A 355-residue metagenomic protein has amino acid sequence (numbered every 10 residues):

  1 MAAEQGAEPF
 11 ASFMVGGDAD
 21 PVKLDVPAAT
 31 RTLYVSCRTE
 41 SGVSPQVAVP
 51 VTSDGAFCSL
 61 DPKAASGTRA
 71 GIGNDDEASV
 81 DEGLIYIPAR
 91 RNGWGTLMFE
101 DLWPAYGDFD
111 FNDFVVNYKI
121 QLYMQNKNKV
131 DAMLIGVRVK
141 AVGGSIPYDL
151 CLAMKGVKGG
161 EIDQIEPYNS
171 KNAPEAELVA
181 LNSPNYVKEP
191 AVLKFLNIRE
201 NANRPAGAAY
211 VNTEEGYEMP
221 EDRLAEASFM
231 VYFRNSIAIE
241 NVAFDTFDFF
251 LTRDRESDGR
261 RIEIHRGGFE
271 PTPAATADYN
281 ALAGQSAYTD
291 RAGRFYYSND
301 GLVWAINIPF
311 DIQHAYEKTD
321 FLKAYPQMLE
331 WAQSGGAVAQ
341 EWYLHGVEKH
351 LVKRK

Functional and structural regions predicted by a protein language model:
M1-K355: Non-catalytic accessory regions used for complex assembly or targeting
